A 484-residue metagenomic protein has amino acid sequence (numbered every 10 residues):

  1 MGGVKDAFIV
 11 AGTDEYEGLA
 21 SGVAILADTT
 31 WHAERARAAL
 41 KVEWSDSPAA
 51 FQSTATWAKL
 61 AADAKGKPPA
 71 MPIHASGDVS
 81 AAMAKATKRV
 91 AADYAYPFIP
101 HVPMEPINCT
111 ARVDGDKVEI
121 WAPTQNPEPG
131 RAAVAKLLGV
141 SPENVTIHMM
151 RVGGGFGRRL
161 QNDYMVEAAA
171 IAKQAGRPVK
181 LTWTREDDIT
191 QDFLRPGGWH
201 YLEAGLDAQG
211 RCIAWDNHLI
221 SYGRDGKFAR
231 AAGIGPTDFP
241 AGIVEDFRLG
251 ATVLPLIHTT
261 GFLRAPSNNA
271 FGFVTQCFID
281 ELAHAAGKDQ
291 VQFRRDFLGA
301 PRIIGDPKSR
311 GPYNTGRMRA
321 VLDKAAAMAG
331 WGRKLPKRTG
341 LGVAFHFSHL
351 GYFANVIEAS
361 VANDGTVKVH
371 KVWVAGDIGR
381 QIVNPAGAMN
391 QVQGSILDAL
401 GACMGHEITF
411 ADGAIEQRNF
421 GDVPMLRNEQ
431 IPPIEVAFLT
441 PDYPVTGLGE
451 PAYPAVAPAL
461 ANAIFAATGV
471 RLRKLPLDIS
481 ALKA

Functional and structural regions predicted by a protein language model:
M1-G376, E407, A411, N419 (+4 more regions): Structural alpha/beta core scaffold segments of enzyme domains
A265, K308-G311, A386, N390 (+1 more regions): Active-site oxyanion-binding pockets that recognize sulfate/phosphate
P266, A437-A452: Amphipathic, heptad-repeat alpha-helical segments used for oligomerization and assembly
A270, S395-A399, P451: Hydrophobic transmembrane alpha-helical segments of multi-pass transport and channel proteins
G379-V383: Cytochrome P450 core scaffold surrounding the K-helix E-X-X-R motif and the conserved "meander" helix-loop region
A386-D422: Active-site "cap" helix and flanking loop/linker of ATP-utilizing ligase/carboxylase catalytic domains
L448-A459, A463: A hydrophobic, small-residue-rich beta->alpha segment in the mid-to-C-terminal subdomain of diverse proteins
